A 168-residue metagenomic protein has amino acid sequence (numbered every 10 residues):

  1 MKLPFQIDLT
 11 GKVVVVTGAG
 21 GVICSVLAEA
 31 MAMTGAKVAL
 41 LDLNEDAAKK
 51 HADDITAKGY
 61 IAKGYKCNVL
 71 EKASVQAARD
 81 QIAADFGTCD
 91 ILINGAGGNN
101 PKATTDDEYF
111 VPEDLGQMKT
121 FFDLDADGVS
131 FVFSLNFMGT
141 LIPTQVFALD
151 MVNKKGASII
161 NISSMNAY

Functional and structural regions predicted by a protein language model:
F5-A39: Canonical Rossmann dinucleotide-binding motif of NAD(H)/NADP(H)-dependent dehydrogenases/reductases, specifically
A36-K50: Conserved glycine-rich Rossmann-like NAD(P)H-binding loop of the short-chain dehydrogenase/reductase
E45-D46, K66-D80, A126: The beta1-alpha1 cofactor-binding region of Rossmann-like NAD(H)/NADP(H)-dependent oxidoreductases
G95-Q117: Conserved NAD(P)H cofactor-binding loop of Rossmann-fold oxidoreductase domains
V111-L141, I160: Catalytic Tyr-X3-Lys loop
T144-Q145: A short, exposed helix-loop element centered on a Lys and neighboring polar residues
S164: Residue(s) in the substrate-gating loop at a strand-loop-helix junction that position the organic substrate next
A167-Y168: Conserved catalytic-site region of short-chain dehydrogenase/reductase
